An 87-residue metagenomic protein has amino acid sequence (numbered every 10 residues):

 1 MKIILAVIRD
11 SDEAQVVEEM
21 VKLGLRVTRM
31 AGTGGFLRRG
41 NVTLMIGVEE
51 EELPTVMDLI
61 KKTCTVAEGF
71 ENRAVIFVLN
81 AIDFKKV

Functional and structural regions predicted by a protein language model:
M1-V87: Positively charged, small/polar-rich N-terminal and surface patches that mediate targeting and assembly and bind
